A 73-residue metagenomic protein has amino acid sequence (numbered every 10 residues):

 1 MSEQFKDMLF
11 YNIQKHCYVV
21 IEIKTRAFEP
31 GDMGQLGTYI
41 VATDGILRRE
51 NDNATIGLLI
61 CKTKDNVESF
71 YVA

Functional and structural regions predicted by a protein language model:
M1-K6: Short, flexible loop/turn motifs enriched in small residues
L9, G37-I40: Generic hydrophobic alpha-helical scaffold/packing signal
L9-V19: Active-site beta-strand-loop-beta-strand hairpin of nuclease catalytic cores that positions key catalytic residues
H16, P30-G34: Active-site-proximal binding-pocket segments
Y18-K24, L36-G37: Active-site-adjacent structural patch at catalytic or cofactor/ligand-binding sites
K24-T25, G31-D32, V41-A73: Nucleic-acid nuclease catalytic cores
